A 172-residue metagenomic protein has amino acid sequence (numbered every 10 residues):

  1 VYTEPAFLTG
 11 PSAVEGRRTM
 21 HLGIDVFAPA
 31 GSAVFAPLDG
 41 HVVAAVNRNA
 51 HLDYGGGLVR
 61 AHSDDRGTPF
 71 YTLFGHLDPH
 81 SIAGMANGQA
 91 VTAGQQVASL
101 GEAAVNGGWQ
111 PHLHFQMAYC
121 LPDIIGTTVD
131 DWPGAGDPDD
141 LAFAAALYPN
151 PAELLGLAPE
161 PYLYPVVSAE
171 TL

Functional and structural regions predicted by a protein language model:
V1-T19: Extended, compositionally biased flexible segments
V14-H51: Short, glycine/small-residue-enriched coil/turn segments at secondary-structure junctions
H21, H62, H76, H112-H114: Histidine-centered active-site/metal-ligand motif
I24, G56-L58, P111-L113: Short beta-strand micro-motifs in enzyme catalytic cores
F27-P29, L77-M85: Short alpha-helix capping/helix-loop boundary micro-motifs
P29, F35, A86-T92: Residue-level recognition of short, solvent-exposed, well-ordered loop/turn junctions that link secondary-structure
A36-S81: Zn2+-dependent peptidoglycan hydrolase active-site motif and core
A83, Q89-V105, W109-L172: Acidic, glycine-rich catalytic/binding loops that coordinate metals and/or anionic ligands
